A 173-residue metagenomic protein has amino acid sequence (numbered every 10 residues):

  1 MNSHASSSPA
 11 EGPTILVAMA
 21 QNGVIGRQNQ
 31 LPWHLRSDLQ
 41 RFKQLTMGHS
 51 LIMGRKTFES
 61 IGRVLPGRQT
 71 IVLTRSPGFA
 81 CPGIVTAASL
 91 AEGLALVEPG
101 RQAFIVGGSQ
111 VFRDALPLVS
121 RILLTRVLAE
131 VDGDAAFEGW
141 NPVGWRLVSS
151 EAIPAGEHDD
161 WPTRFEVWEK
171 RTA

Functional and structural regions predicted by a protein language model:
M1-G12: Extreme N-terminus of proteins, especially the signal/transit-peptide cleavage junction and the first residues
G12, L16-A173: Flexible, gly/pro- and Lys/Arg-enriched active-site loops
